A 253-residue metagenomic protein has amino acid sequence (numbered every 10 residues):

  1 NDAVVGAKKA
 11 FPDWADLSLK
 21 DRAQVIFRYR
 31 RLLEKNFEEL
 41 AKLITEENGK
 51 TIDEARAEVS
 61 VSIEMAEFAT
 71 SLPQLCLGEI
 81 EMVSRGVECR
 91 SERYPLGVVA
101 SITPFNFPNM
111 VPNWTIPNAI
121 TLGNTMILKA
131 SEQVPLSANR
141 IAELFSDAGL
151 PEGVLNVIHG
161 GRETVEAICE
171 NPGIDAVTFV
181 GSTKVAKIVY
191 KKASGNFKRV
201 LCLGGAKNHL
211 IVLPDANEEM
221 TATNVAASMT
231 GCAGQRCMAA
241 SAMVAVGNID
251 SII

Functional and structural regions predicted by a protein language model:
N1-C76: Glycine-rich loop-to-alpha-helix module at the N-terminal edge of alpha/beta enzyme cores
A7, R22, I44, A66 (+5 more regions): Residue-level signal for inorganic ion chemistry
G78-G86, I158-G160, N224-V225: Short gly/ser/thr-rich secondary-structure transition/capping motifs
E79-E152, E219: Conserved small-residue-rich beta-alpha loop and adjacent elements that most often cradle the phosphate/pyrophosphate
E88-C89, N156-D175: A structured beta-alpha segment of the ubiquitous adenosine-cofactor-binding alpha/beta core
P117, A176-V180: Periplasmic-binding protein-like
N124, K129-S131, H159, V180 (+1 more regions): Short beta->alpha connector loops at strand-helix junctions that form conserved, small/polar/Pro-enriched
K184-I253: ALDH superfamily catalytic-core signature
